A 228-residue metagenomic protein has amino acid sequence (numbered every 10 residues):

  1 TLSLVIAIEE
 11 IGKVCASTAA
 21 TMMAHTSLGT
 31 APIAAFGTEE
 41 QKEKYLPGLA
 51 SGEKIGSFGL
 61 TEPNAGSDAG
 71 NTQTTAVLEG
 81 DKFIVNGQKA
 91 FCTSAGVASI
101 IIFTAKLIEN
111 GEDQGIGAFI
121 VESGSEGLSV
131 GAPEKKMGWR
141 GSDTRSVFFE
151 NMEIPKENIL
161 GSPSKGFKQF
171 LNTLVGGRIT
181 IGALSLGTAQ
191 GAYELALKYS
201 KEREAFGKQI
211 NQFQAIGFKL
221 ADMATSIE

Functional and structural regions predicted by a protein language model:
T1, D68-G70, S94-S99, E112-G115 (+2 more regions): Short glycine/proline-enriched turns and hinge-like loops at secondary-structure junctions
T1-E43, P47-E53, C92-I100: Internal helix-loop-helix
A7, T38, F119, F149 (+1 more regions): Residue-level signal for inorganic ion chemistry
V14, L128-E228: Glycine-rich beta->alpha junctions and the first turn(s) of the following alpha-helix
A16, A65-G66, A90-G96, W139 (+1 more regions): Glycine-rich phosphate/pyrophosphate-binding beta-alpha loops
G52-L60: A short, Trp-centered hydrophobic/proline-enriched beta-strand micro-motif
T74-V77: A structural signal for short hydrophobic beta-strand segments in well-ordered beta-sheet cores
K82, N86-V130: A short core secondary-structure module
